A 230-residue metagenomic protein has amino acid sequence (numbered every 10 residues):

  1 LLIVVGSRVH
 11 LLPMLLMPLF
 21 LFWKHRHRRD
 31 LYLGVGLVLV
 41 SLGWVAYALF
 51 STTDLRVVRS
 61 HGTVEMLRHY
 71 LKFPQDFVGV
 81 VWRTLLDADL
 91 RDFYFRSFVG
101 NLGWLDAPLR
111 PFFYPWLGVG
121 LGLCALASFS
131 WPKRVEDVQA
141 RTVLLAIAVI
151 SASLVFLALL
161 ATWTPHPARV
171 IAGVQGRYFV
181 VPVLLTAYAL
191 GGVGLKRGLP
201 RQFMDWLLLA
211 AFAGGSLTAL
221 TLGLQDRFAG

Functional and structural regions predicted by a protein language model:
L1-F20, W44-Y47, Y178: Transmembrane helices and adjacent periplasmic/lumenal helix-loop junctions of polyprenol-phosphate-dependent
L12-S41: Perimembrane helix-loop-helix junctions
F22-Y32, K133-V135, A187-L208: Membrane-interface junctions at the ends of membrane-embedded or membrane-associated helices
R26-Y32, A125-V149: Membrane-interface helix-loop-helix junctions at transmembrane boundaries of multi-pass membrane enzymes, predominantly
Y47-D54, S130-K133, F156-P167, L220-G230: Juxtamembrane "helix-exit" motif on the non-cytosolic side of transmembrane helices
L49-P132: Membrane-lumen/periplasm interface segments of multi-pass, membrane-embedded glycan/lipid transferases
V170-L190: Hydrophobic/aromatic-rich transmembrane helices and adjacent perimembrane loops
L199-G230: Transmembrane helical bundles and short interhelical boundary loops of multi-pass, membrane-embedded
